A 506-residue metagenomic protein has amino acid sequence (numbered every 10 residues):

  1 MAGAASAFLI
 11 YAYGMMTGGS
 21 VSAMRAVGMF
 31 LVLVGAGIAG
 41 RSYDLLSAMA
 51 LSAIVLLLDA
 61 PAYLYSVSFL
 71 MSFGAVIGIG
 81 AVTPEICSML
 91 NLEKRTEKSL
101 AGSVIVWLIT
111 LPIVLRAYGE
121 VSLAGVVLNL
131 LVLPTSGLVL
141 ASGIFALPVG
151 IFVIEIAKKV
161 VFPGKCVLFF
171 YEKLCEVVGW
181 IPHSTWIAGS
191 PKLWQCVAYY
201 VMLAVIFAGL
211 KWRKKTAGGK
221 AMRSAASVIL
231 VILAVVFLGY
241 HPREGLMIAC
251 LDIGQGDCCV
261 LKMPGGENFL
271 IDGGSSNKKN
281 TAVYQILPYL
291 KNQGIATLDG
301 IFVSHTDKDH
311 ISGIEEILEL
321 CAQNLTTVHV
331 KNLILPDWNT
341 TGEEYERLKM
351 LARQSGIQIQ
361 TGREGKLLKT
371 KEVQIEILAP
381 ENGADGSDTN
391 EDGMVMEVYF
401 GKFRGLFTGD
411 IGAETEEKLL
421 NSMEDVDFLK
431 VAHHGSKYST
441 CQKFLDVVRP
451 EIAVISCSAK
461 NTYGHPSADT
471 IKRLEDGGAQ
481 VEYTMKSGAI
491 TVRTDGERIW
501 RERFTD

Functional and structural regions predicted by a protein language model:
M1-V126, P191-R243, E417, Q442 (+2 more regions): Hydrophobic alpha-helical transmembrane segments in multi-pass membrane proteins
Y13, Y63, L70, L138 (+3 more regions): Short, flexible coil/turn micro-motifs enriched in small/turn-prone residues
Y13-T17, P84, V106-I181, G239: Membrane-interface helix-loop junctions at the exits of transmembrane helices
G19, A23-V27, G78, G119 (+7 more regions): Catalytic cores of large soluble enzymes that bind and process phosphate-bearing ligands
M24, L70, G74, E97-L100 (+4 more regions): Alpha-helical transmembrane segments of integral membrane proteins, emphasizing hydrophobic/aromatic residues
F30, G125, G143, V283-Q285 (+1 more regions): A generic alpha-helix surface/boundary motif
N91, T96, P148-D506: Non-globular, low-confidence helical/coil segments that flank catalytic cores
